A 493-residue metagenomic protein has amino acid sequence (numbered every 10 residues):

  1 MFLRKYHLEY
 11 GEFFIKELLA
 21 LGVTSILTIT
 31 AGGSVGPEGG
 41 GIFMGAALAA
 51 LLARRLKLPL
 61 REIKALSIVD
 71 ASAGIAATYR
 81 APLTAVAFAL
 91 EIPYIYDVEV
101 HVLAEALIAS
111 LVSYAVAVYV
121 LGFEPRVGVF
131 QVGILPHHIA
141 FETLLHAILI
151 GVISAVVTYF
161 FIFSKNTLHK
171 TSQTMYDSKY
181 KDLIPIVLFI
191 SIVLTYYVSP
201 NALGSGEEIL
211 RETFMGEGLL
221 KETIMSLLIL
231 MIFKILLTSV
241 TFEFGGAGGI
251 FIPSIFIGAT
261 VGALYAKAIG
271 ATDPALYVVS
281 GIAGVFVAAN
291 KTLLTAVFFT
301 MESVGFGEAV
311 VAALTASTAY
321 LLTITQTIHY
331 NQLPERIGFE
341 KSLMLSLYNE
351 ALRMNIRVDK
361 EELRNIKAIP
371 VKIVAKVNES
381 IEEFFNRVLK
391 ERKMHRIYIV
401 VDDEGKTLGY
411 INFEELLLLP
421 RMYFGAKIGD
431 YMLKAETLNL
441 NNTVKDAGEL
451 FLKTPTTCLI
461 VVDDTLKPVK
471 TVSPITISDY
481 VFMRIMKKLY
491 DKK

Functional and structural regions predicted by a protein language model:
M1-R357, K367, A375-E382, K390-Y398 (+5 more regions): Alpha-helical transmembrane segments and immediately membrane-proximal extracytoplasmic
E350-R387, M394-H395, V400-D402, T407-Y410 (+4 more regions): Bateman/CBS regulatory modules and CBS-like beta-alpha motifs in cytosolic regions of diverse proteins
E415, L419-M422, Y480: Beta-strand/loop-dominated core regions that host nucleotide or nucleotide-derived cofactor-binding catalytic loops
